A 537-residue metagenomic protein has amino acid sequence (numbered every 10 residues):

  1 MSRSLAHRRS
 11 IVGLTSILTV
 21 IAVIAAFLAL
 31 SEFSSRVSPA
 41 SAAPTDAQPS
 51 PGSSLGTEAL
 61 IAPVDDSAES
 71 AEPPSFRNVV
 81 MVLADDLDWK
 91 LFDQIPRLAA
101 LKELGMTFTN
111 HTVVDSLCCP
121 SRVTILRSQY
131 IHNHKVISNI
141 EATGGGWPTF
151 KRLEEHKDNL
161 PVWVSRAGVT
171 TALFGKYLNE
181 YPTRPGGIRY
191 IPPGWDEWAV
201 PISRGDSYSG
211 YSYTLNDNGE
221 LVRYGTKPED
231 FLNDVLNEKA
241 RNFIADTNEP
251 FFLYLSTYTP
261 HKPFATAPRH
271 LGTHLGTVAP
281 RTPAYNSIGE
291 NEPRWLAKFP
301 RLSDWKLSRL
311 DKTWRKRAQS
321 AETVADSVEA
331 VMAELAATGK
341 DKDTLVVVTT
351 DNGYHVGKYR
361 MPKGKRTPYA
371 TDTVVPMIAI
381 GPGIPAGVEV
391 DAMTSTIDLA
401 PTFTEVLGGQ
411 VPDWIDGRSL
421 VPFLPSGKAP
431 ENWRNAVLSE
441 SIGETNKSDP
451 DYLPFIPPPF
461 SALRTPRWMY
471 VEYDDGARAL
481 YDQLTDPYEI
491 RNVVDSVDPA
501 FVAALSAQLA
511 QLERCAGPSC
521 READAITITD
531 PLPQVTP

Functional and structural regions predicted by a protein language model:
A6-F33, A40: Secretory targeting and sorting signals
A25-T57, S67, A525: C-terminal region of N-terminal signal peptides and the immediate post-cleavage residues of exported proteins
P49-S116, Y488-A500: Active-site-proximal N-terminal segment of extracellular/periplasmic enzymes that hydrolyze or transfer
E69-P74, W89-L91, I202-F231, I244-T396 (+3 more regions): Active-site-proximal cap/lid insertion segments
V79-V80, D85, V164, K176 (+8 more regions): A short aromatic-rich beta-strand->coil structural motif
M81-A84, D88-A172, T183, S203 (+2 more regions): Active-site segment of extracytoplasmic enzymes that catalyze sulfate/phosphate-ester chemistry
P161-V169, N237, R241, E329 (+3 more regions): Non-catalytic, well-ordered alpha-helical segments in soluble enzyme domains
P193-D206, N352-K358, D398-A400, E405-A479 (+2 more regions): C-terminal cap/loop subdomain of S1 sulfatases and analogous C-terminal strand-loop tails that border
